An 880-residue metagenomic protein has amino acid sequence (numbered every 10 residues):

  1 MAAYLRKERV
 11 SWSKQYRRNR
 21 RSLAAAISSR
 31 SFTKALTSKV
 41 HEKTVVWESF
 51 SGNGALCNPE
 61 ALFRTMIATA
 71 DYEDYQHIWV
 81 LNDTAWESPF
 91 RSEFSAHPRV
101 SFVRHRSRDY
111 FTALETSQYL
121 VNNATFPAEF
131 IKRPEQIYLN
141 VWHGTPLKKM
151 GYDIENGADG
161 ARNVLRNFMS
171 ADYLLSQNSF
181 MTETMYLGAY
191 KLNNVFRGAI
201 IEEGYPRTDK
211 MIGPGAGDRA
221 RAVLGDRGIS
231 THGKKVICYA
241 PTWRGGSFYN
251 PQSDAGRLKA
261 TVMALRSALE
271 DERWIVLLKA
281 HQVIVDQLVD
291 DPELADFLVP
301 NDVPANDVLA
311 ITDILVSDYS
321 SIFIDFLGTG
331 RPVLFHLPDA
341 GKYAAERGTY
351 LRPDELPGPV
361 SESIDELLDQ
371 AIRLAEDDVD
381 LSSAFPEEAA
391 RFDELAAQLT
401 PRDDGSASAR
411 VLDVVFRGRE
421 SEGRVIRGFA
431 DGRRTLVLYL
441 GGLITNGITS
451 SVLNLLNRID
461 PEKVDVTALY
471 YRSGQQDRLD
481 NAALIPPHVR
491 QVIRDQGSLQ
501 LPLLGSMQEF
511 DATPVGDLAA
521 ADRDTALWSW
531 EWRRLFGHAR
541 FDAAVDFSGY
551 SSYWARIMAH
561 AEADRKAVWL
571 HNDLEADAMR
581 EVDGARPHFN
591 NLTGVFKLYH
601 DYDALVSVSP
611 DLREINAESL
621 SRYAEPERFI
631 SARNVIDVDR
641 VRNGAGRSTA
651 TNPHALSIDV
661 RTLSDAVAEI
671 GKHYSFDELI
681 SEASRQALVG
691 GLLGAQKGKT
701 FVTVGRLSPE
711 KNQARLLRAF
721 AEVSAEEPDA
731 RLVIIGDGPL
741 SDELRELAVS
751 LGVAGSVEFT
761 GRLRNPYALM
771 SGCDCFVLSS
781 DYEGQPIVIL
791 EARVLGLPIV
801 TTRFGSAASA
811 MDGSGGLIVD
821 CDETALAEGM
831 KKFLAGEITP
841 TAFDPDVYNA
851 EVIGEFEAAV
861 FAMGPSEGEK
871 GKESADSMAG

Functional and structural regions predicted by a protein language model:
L56-R64, P206-L288, S450-S451, V638-T700 (+1 more regions): Conserved catalytic-core segment of nucleotide-activated headgroup transferases in glycan assembly
S95-H97, I284-D302, V489-R494, R745-G761: Nucleotide-activated donor-binding/catalytic signature segment of Leloir-type glycosyltransferases, i.e., the conserved
F111, D159-L174, W532-H538, A585-S607: Membrane-proximal helix-turn-helix segments that form the acceptor-binding/catalytic region of lipid-linked
Y173-R197, D577, H600-S631, I636-Y674: A short, active-site helix/loop in glycosyltransferases that binds the activated sugar's phosphate group
L315-V316, P332-Y343, P798-T801: Short hydrophobic beta-strand element within catalytic cores of glycosyltransferases and related nucleotide-activated
P359-S363, A375, G813-T824, K832-E837: Conserved acidic donor-binding segment of nucleotide-sugar-dependent glycosyltransferases
S382-V411, I838-G871: A charged, aromatic-enriched C-terminal amphipathic alpha-helix characteristic of glycosyltransferases across folds
R762, D781: Aromatic "clamp/platform" in nucleotide-sugar-dependent glycosyltransferases that forms part of the donor/acceptor
